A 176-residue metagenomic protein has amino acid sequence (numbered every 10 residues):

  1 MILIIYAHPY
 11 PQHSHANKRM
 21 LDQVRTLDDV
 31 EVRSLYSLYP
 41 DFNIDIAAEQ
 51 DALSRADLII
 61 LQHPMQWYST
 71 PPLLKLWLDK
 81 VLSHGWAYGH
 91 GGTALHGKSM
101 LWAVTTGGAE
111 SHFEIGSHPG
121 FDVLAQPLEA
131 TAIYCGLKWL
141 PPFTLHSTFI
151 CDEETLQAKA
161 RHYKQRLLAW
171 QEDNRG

Functional and structural regions predicted by a protein language model:
M1, L21-R25, P127-G176: Glycine-rich phosphate/pyrophosphate-binding loop and the adjoining helix
M1-Y36, Y163-K164, L168-A169: N-terminal beta1-alpha1 ligand-phosphate binding loop
L3-I5, R33, I60, L101-A103 (+1 more regions): Hydrophobic/aromatic beta-strand patches that form the interior of the parallel beta-sheet core in alpha/beta enzyme
H15-R19, I44, P72-L76, E154: Generic recognition of short, well-ordered alpha-helical segments
V30-L53: N-terminal beta-loop-helix "entrance" segment that forms/cooperates in small-molecule cofactor or anionic ligand
Y36, Q66, L145: Residue-level "edge-of-site" marker
L38, G107-S111, H146-F149: A short, flexible beta-alpha/helix-coil linker loop
A47-E129: Helix-loop-strand module that forms the ligand-binding subsite of alpha/beta enzymes
